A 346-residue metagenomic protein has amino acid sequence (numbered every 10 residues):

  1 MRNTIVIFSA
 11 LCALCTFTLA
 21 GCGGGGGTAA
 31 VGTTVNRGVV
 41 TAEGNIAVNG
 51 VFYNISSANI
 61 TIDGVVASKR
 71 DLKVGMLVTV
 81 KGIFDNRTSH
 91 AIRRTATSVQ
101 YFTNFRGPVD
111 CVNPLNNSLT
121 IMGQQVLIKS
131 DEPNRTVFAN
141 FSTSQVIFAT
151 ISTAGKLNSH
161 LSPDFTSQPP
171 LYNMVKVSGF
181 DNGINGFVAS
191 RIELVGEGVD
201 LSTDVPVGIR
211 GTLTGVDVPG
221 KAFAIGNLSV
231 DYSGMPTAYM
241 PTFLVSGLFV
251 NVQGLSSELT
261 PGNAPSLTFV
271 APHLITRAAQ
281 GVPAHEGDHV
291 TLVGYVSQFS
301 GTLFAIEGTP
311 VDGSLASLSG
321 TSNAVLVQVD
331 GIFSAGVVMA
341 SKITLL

Functional and structural regions predicted by a protein language model:
M1-S9: Bacterial N-terminal signal peptides that target proteins for export
L11-S57, I62-L346: Short, flexible, surface-exposed loop segments at domain boundaries
